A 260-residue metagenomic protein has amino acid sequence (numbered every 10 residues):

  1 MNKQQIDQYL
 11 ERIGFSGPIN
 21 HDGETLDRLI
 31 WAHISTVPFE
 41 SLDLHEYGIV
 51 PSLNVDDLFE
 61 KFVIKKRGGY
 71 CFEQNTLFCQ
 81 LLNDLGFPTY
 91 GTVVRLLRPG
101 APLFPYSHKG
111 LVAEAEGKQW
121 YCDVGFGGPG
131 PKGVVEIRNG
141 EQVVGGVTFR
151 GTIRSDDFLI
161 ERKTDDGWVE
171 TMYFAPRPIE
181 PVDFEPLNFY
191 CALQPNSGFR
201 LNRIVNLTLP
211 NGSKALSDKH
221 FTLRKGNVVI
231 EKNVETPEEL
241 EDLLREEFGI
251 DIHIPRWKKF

Functional and structural regions predicted by a protein language model:
M1-K66: Secondary-structure boundary elements
K3-I13, G17, S35-P38, E46 (+3 more regions): His-Asp-centered catalytic microenvironments across diverse enzyme cores, prominently the transglutaminase-like
D7, C79, E241-D242: Short glycine-/small-residue-rich flexible loop motifs, especially phosphate/cofactor-binding loops
R12, D84, E246-E247: Residues at alpha-helix termini
R67-V93, L111, V205: Cysteine-centered nucleophilic/redox motifs
E235-F260: Generic C-terminus detector
